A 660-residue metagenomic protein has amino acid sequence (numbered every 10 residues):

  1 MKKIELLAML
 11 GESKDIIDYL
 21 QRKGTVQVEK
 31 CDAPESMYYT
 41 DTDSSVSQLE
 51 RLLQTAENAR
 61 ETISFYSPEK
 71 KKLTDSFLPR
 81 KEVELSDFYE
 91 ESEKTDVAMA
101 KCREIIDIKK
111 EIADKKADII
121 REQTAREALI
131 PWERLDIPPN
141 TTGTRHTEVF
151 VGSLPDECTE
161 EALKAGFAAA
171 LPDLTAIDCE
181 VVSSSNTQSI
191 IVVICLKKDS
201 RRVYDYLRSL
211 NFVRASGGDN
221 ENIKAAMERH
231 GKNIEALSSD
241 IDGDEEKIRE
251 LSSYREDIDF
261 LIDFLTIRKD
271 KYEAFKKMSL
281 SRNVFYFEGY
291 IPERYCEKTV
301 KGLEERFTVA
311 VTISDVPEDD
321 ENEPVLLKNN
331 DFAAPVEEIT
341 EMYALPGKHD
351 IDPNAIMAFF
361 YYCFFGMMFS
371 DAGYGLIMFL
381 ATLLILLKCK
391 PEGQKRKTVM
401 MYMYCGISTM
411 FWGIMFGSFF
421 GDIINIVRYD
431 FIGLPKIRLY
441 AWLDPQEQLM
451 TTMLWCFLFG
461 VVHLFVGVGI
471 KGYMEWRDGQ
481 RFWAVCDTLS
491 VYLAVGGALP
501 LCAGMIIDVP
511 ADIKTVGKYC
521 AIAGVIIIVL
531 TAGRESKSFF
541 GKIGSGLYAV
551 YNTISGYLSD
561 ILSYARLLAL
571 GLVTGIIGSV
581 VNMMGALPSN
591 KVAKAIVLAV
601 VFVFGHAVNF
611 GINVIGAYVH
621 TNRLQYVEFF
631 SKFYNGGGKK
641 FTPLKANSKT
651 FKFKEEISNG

Functional and structural regions predicted by a protein language model:
M1-K2, G11-I17, Q21-V28, R294-G660: Conserved, carboxylate-rich catalytic/transport cores that coordinate ions
M1-M357, I385, E392, V399: Long, charged N-terminal accessory/stalk domains
